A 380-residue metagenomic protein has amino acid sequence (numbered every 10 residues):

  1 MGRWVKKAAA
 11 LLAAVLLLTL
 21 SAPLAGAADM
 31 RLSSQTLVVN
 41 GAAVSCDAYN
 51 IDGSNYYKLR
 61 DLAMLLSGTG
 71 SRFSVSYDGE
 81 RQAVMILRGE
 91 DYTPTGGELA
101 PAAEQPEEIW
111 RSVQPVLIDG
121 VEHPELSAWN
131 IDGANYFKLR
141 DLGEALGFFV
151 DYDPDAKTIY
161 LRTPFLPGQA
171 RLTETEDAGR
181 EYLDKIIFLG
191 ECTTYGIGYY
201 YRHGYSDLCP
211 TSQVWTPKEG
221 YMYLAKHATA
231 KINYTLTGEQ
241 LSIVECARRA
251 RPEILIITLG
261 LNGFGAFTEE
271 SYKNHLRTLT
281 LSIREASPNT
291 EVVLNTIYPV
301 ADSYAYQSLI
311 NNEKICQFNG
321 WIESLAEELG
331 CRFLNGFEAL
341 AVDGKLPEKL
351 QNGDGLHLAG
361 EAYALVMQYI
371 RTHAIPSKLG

Functional and structural regions predicted by a protein language model:
G2-G26: Sec-dependent N-terminal signal peptides of Gram-positive bacterial secreted proteins and lipoproteins
A10, T158, R162-L189, T193-Y199 (+1 more regions): N-terminal secretory targeting modules
P23-G168: Primary recognition of N-terminal secretory signal peptides and signal-anchoring hydrophobic helices
C46-D52, E125-D132, A230-Y234, N262-S271 (+2 more regions): Second-shell loop/turn segments in exported
Y92, C192-G196, E219-M222, L261-A266 (+3 more regions): Solvent-exposed loop/turn segments at secondary-structure junctions within structured extracellular/periplasmic domains
R180-N274: Conserved SGNH/GDSL esterase-like catalytic core that processes O-acyl groups on lipids and polysaccharides
E270-L279, I315-F318: Charged helix-capping and loop-helix junction motifs
P299-G380: Catalytic His-Asp segment of secreted/periplasmic serine-dependent ester chemistry enzymes
